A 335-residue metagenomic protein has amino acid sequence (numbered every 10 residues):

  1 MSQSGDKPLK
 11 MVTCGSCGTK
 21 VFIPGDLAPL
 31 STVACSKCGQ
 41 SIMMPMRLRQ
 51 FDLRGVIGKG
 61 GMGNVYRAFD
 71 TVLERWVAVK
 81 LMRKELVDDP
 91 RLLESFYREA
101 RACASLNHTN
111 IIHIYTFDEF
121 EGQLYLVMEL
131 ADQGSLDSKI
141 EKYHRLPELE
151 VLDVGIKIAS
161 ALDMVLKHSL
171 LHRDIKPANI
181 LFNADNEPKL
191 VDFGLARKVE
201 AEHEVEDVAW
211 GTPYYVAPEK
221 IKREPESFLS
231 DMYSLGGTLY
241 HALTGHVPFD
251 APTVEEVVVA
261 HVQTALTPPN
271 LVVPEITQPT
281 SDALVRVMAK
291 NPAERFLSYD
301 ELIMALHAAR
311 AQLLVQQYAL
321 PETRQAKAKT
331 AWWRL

Functional and structural regions predicted by a protein language model:
R54-G60, V65: Protein kinase glycine-rich loop
R83-S105: AlphaC helix of the eukaryotic protein kinase fold
F117: Activation-segment/catalytic-loop signature of the eukaryotic protein kinase fold
E121-S135, K139: Conserved short submotifs of the Hanks-type protein kinase catalytic core that shape the nucleotide-binding pocket
V154-G155: Activation segment signature within eukaryotic-like protein kinase domains
S160-L170: Protein kinase catalytic-loop region centered on the HRD/HxD motif
T212-Y318: C-terminal lobe helix-coil module of Hanks-type protein kinase domains
